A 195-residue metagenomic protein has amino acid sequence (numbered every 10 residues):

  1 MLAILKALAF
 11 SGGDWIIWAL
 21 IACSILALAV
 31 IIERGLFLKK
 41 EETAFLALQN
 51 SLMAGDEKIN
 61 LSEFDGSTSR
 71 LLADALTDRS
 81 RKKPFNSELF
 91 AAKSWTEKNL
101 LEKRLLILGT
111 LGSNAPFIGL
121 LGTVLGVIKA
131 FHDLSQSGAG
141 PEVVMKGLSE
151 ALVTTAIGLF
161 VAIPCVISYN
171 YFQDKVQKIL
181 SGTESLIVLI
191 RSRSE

Functional and structural regions predicted by a protein language model:
M1-S11: Short, strongly hydrophobic alpha-helical membrane anchors
A9-A54: Transmembrane alpha-helix/interfacial motif
L20, E33, G122-L125, P164: Generic hydrophobic alpha-helical membrane-span motif
E41-G140, I167-E195: Predominantly long cytosolic amphipathic alpha-helical stalk/bundle segments
L152-I167: Hydrophobic alpha-helical transmembrane segments of polytopic membrane proteins
